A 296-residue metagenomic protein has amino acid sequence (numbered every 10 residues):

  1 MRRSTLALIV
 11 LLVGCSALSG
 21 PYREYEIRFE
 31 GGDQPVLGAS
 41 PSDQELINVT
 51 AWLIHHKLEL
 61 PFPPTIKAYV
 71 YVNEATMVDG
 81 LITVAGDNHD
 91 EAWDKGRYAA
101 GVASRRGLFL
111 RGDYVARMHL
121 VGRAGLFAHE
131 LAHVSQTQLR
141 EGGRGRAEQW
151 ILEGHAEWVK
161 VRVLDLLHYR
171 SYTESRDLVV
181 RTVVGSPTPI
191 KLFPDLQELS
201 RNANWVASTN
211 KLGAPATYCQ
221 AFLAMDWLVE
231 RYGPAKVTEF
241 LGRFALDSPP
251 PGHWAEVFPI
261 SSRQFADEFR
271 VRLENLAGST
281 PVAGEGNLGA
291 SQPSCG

Functional and structural regions predicted by a protein language model:
R2-L8: Sec-dependent signal peptide recognition, specifically the positively charged N-region followed immediately by
P21-R144, E148, P249-P250: Juxtacatalytic substrate-recognition/specificity segment
G142-F222, E230-C295: Acidic/His/Gly-enriched intrinsically disordered linker/tail segments that often contain short helix/coil "MoRF-like"
